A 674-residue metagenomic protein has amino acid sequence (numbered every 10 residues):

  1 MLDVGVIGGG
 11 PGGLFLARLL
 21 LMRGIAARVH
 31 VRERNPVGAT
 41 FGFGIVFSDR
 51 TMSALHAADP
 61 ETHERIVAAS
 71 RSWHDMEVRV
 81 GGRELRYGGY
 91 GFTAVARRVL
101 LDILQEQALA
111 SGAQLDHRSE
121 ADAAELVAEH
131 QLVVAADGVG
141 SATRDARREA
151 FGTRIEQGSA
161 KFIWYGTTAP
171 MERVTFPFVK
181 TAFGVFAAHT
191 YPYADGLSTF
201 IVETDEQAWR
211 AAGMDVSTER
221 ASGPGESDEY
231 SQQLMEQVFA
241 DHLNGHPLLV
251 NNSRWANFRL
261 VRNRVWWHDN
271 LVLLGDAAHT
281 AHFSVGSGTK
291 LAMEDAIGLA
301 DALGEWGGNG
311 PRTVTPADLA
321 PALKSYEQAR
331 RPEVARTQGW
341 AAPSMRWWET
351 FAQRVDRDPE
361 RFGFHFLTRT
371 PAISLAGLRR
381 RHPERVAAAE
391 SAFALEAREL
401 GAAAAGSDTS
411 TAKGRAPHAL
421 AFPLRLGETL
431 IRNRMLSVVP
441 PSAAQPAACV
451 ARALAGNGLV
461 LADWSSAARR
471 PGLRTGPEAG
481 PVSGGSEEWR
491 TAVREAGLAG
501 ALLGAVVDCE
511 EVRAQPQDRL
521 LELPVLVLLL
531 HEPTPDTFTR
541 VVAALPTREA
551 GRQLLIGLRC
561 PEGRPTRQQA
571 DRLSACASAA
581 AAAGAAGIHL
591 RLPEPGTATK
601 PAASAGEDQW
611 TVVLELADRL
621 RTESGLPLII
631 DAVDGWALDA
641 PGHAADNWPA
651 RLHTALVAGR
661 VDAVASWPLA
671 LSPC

Functional and structural regions predicted by a protein language model:
V6-R23, V134-A135, Y165, R254-P343 (+1 more regions): Conserved mid-domain beta->alpha element of the FAD-binding
G12, V37, G140: Conserved Rossmann-like nucleotide-cofactor binding loop
L21-F41: Glycine-rich FAD pyrophosphate-binding loop
N35-A54: Conserved N-terminal glycine-rich FAD pyrophosphate-binding loop of Rossmann-like flavoproteins
D49-W164, V386-A405: Conserved N-terminal helical subregion
R83, G88-Y90, A96, E172-A256: Conserved FAD/dinucleotide-binding core of flavoprotein oxidoreductases
L303-S410: C-terminal helical "tail/cap" subdomain of flavin- and related membrane-associated enzymes
G406-C674: Flavin-dependent oxidoreductase catalytic cores
